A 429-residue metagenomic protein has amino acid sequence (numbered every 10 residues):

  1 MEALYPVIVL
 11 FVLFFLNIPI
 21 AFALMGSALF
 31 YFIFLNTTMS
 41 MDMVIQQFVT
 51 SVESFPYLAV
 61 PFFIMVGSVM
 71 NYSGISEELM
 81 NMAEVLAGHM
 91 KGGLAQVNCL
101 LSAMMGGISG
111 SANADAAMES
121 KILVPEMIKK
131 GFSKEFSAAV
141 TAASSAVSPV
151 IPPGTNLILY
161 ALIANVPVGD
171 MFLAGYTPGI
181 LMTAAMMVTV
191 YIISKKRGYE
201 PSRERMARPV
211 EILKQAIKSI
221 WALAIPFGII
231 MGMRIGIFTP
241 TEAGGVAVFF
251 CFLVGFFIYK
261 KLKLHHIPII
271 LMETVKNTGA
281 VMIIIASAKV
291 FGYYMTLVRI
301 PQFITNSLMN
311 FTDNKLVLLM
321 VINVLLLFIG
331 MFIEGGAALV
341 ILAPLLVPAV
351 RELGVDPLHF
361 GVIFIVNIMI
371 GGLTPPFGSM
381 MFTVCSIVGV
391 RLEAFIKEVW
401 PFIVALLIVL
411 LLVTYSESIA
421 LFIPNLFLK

Functional and structural regions predicted by a protein language model:
M1-K429: Alpha-helical transmembrane segments of multi-pass membrane transport proteins
